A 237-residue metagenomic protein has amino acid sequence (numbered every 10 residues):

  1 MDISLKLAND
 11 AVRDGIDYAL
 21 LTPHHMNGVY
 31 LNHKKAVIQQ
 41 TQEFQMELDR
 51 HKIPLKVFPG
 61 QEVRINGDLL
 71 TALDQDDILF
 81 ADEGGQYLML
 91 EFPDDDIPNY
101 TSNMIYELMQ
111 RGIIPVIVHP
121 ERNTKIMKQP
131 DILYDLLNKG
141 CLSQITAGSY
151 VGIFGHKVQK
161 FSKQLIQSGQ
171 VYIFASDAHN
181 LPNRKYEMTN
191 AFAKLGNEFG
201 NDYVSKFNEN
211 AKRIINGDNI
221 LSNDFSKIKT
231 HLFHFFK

Functional and structural regions predicted by a protein language model:
M1-I53: An N-terminally biased module of ancient metal coordination in phosphate/nucleic-acid-related enzymes
V12, M109, I166-Q167: Non-catalytic positions within long, well-ordered alpha-helices that form the structural scaffold/packing of enzyme
P23, V57, H119, D177 (+1 more regions): Divalent metal-coordination and catalytic microenvironments
M26-V29, R64-N66, R122-I126, Y150-I153 (+1 more regions): Active-site environment of divalent metal-dependent phosphoester hydrolases
V29-V37, K52-K56, N183-N210: Short acidic, glycine/proline-enriched helix-loop-strand junctions
L31-Q144, L221-S222, S226-K237: Extended substrate/RNA-proximal surfaces in nucleic-acid metabolism proteins
Q170-Y186: Short acidic/histidine-rich active-site segments
F192-A193, N197-K237: Mid-to-C-terminal alpha-helical segments outside catalytic/metal-binding sites
